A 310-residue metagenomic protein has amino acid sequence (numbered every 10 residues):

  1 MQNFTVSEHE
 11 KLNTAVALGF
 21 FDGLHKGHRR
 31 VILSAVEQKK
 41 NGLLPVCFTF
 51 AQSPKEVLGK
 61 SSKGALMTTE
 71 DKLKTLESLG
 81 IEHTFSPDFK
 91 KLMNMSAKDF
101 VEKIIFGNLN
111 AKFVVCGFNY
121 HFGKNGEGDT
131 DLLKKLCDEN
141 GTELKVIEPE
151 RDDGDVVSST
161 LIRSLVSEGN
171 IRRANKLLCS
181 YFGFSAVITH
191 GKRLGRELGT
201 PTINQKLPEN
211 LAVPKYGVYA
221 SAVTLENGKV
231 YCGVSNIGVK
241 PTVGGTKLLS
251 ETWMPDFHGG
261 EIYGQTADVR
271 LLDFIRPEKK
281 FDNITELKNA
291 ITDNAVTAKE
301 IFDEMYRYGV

Functional and structural regions predicted by a protein language model:
V6-T68: N-terminal catalytic cores of NTP/NDP-binding nucleotidyl/phosphoryl-transfer enzymes
H9-L12, K91-N94, R151-D155: A short acidic, often aromatic-flanked loop/helix-cap motif at beta-alpha or helix-coil junctions that lines enzyme
N13, G191-V310: Phosphate/ribose-recognition catalytic cores of enzymes acting on nucleotide-derived substrates
H25, L76, V114, A174 (+2 more regions): Residue-level signal for inorganic ion chemistry
G42-V46, E82-H83, K112, E143: Residues at the starts of beta-strands that form the adenosine-phosphate
E56-F118, F122-E139: N-terminal Rossmann-like or analogous alpha/beta NTP/dinucleotide-binding catalytic cores that position adenine
C137-G238: Glycine-rich, Lys/Arg-enriched anion-binding loops that position phosphate/diphosphate groups for phosphoryl
